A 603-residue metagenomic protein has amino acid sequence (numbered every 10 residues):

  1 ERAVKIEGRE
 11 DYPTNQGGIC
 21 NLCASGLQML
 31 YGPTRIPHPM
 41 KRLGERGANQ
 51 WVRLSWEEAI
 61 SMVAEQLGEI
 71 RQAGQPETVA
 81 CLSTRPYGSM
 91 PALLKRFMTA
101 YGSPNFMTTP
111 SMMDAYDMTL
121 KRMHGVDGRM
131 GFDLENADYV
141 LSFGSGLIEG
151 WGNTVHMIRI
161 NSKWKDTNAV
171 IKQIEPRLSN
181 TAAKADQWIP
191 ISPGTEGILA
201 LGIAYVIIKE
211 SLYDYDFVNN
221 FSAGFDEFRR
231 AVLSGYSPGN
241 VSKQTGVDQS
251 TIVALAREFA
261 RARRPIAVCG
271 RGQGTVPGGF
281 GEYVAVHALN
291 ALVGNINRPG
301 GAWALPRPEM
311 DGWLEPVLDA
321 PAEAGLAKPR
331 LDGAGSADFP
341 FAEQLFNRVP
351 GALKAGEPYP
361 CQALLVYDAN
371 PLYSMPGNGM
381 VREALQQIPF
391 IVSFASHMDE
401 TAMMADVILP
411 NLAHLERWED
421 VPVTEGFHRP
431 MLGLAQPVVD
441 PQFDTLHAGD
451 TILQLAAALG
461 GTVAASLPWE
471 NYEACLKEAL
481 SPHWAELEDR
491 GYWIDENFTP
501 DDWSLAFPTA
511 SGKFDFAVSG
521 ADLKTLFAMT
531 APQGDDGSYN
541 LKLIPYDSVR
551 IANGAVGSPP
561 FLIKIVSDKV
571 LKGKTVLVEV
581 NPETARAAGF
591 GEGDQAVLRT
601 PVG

Functional and structural regions predicted by a protein language model:
R2-L212, N220-G224, F228, D248-I252 (+5 more regions): N-terminal export/assembly segments and adjacent metallocofactor-ligating motifs of anaerobic energy-metabolism
V4, Y213-D216, I252, I266-A267 (+8 more regions): Acidic/polar loop patches that form or flank catalytic/metal-binding clefts of enzymes that bind anionic ligands
R42-R53, Y205, K209-Q249, V438-P508 (+2 more regions): N-terminal leader/propeptide and maturation segments of large enzyme subunits in energy/redox metabolism and hydrolases
R71-A80, S237, R264-P265, P360-A363 (+1 more regions): Short, surface-exposed connector motifs at secondary-structure boundaries
T78-Y87, K243-V247, G270-P277, P308-M310 (+1 more regions): Conserved short loop/turn motifs at secondary-structure junctions
K95, V140-K184, S192, A327-Q442 (+1 more regions): A cross-kingdom feature strongest in bacterial/archaeal respiratory oxidoreductases
S103, Y205, K209, Y213 (+5 more regions): Short, well-ordered loop/turn and helix-capping segments at boundaries between secondary-structure elements and domains
F259-E357, K513-D515, G554: A glycine-rich, hydrophobic/aromatic-adjacent loop/helix-cap motif
